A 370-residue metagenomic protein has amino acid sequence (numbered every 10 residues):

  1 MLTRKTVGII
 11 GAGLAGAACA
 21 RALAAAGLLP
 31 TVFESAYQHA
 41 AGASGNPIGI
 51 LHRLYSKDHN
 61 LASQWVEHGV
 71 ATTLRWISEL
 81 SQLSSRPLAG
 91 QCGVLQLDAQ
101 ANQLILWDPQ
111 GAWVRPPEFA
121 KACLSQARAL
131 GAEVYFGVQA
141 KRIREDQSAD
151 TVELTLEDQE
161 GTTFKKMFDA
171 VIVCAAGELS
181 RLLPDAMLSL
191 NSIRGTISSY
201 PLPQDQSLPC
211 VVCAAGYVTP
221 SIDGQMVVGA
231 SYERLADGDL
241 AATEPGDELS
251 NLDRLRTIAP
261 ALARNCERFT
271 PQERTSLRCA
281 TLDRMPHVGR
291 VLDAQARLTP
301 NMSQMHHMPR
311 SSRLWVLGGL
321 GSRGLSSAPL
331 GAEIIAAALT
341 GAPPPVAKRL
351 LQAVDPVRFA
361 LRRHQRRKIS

Functional and structural regions predicted by a protein language model:
R4-V32: N-terminal Rossmann-like FAD-binding beta1-loop-alpha1 element of flavoenzymes
A25-G45: Glycine-rich FAD pyrophosphate-binding loop
A40, G161-C213, A241-E248, A261-N265 (+1 more regions): Central helical "cap/lid" subdomain
S44-G45, Y55, D205-S312: Active-site lid/adjacent beta-loop-alpha segment flanking the redox-cofactor pocket in flavoenzymes
I48-G111: Dinucleotide-binding Rossmann-like beta1-alpha1 core, especially the glycine-rich loop that anchors the ADP
N60-A71, L106-S125, A242-D247, S322 (+1 more regions): Short beta-strand to alpha-helix junction loop
F136-V152: A conserved short coil-to-beta-strand element within the FAD-binding core of flavoproteins
N265-S370: C-terminal catalytic lobe of FAD-dependent flavoproteins
